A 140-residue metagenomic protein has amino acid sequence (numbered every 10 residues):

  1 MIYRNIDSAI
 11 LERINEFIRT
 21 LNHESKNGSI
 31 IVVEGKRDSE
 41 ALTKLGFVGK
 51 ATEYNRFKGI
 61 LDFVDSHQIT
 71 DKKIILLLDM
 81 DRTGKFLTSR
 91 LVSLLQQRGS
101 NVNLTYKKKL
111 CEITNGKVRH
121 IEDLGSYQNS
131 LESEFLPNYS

Functional and structural regions predicted by a protein language model:
M1-G28, K36, F63: Phosphate-handling DNA/RNA-contact segment within nucleic-acid enzymes
I2, K44-L45, K50, R56-S140: TOPRIM fold recognition
I6-A9, G28-V33, F57-K58, R90-L94: Short, functional N-terminal and low-complexity linear motifs
E16-R19, E40, S89, S93: Solvent-exposed alpha-helical segments within well-ordered globular domains of core cellular machineries
E24-I30, Q68, K72-K73: Solvent-exposed, well-ordered amphipathic alpha-helical segments that flank/support binding or catalytic loops
N27-T52: Short, contiguous, helix-prone interaction/anchoring segments in small proteins
